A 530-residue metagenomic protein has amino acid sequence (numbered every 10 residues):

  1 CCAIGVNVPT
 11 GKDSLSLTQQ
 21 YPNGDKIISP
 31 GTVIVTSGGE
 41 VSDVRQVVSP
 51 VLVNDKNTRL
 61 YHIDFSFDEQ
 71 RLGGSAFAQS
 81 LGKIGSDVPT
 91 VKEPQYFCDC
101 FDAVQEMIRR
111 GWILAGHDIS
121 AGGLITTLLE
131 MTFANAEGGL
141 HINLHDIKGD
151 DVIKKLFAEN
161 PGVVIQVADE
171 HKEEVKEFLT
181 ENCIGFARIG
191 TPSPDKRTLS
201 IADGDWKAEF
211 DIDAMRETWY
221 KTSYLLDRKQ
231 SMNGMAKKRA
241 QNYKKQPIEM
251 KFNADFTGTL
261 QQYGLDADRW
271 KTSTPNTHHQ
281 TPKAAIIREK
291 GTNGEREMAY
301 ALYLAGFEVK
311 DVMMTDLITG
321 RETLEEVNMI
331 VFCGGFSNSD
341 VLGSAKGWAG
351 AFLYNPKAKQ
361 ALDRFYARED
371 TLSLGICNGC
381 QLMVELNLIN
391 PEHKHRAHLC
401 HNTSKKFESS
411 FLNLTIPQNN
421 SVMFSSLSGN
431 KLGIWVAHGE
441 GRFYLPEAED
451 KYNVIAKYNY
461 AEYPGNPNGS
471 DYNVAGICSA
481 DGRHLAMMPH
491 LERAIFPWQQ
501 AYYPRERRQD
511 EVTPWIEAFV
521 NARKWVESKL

Functional and structural regions predicted by a protein language model:
G5-N7, G185, D370-L372, R483: Proline-centered loop/turn at the N-terminus of a beta-strand
N7, D13-F157, D169-K283, G291: Intein/HINT protein-splicing elements and their conserved insertion hotspots or analogous self-processing inserts
D25-S29, V51-D55, E106-R109, K155-E159 (+11 more regions): Solvent-exposed alpha-helices and their adjacent loops that cap or buttress functional pockets in soluble metabolic
S42-D43, F67-Q70, K172, G291-G294 (+6 more regions): Short, acidic Gly/Pro/Ser/Thr-rich loop/turn segments
D118, C377, H490: Active-site glycine-centered loops adjacent to acidic/histidine catalytic or metal-binding residues that shape
V164-A168: Short hydrophobic/aromatic beta-strand micro-patches that form the beta-sheet surface supporting nucleotide- or nucleic
D203-I376, C380-P391, H401-E408, D471 (+1 more regions): N-terminal beta1-alpha1 cap of cysteine-dependent amidohydrolase-like domains
R321-E322, D363-R364, H398-L530: Amide-donor transfer/coupling interface in amidating biosynthetic enzymes
